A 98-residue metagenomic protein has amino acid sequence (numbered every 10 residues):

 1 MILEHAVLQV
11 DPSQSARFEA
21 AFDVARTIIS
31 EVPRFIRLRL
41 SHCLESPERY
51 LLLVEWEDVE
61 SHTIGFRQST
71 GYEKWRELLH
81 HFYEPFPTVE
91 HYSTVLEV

Functional and structural regions predicted by a protein language model:
I2, R39-L51, R76-V98: Glycine-rich beta-strand-turn "strand-cap" elements at beta-sheet edges
L3-L8: Active-site-flanking beta-strand signature of metal-NTP-handling nucleotidyl enzymes and homologous cyclase-like
Q9, L53-E55: Short hydrophobic/aromatic beta-strand micro-patches that form the beta-sheet surface supporting nucleotide- or nucleic
Q9-E19: Short, surface-exposed ligand-recognition loops at beta-strand->loop->(often short) alpha-helix junctions that present
P12-Q14, L44-S46, E60: Feature marks short, surface-exposed loop/turn motifs that line or immediately flank catalytic pockets and channel
A16, E60-H62, E97: Residue-level signal for secondary-structure boundary sites
R17-A20, L51, R67: Generic recognition of short, well-ordered alpha-helical segments
V24-I36, E55-V89: An amphipathic, aromatic/His-enriched active-site/gating alpha helix that lines ligand/cofactor pockets
